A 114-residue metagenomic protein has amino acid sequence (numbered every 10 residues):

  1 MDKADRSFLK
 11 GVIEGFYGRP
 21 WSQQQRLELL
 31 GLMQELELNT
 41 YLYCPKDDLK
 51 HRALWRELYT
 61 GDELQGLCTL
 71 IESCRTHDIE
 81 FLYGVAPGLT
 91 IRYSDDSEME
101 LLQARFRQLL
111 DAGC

Functional and structural regions predicted by a protein language model:
M1-C114: Feature activates predominantly on carbohydrate-active enzymes
